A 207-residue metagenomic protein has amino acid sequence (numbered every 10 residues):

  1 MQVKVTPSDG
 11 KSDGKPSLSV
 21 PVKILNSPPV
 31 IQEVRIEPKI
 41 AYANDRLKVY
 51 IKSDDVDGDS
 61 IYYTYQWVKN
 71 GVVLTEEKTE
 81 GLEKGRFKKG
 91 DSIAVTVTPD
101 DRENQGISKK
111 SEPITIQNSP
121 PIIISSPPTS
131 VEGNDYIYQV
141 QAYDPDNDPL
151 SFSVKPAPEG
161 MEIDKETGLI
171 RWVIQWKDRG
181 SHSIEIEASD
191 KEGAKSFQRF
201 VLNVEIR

Functional and structural regions predicted by a protein language model:
V3-V5, V140, G180-D190: A short beta-strand micro-motif common to beta-rich folds, especially ectodomain repeats
P7-D9, I51-G58, P99-R102, A142-D146 (+1 more regions): Extracellular acidic, Ser/Thr/Pro-rich low-complexity tracts
D13-K15, S60, G106-K109, P149 (+1 more regions): A structural signal for beta-strand boundary/capping segments at domain termini and interdomain linkers
L18-K23, K110-T115, A194-E205: C-terminal edge beta-strand
S27-V30, N118-I122, L150, M161 (+1 more regions): Proline-centered linker/hinge motifs at extracellular inter-domain junctions
A43-K52, D135-A142: A short beta-strand segment in extracellular, disulfide-stabilized domains
I61-Y63, N134-D135, Q139, Y143-T167 (+1 more regions): Surface-exposed or secretory-pathway low-complexity segments enriched in glycine-proline and Ser/Thr/acidic residues
G71-E83, I163-I170: Surface-exposed, flexible coil segments in extracellular/virion-facing regions
